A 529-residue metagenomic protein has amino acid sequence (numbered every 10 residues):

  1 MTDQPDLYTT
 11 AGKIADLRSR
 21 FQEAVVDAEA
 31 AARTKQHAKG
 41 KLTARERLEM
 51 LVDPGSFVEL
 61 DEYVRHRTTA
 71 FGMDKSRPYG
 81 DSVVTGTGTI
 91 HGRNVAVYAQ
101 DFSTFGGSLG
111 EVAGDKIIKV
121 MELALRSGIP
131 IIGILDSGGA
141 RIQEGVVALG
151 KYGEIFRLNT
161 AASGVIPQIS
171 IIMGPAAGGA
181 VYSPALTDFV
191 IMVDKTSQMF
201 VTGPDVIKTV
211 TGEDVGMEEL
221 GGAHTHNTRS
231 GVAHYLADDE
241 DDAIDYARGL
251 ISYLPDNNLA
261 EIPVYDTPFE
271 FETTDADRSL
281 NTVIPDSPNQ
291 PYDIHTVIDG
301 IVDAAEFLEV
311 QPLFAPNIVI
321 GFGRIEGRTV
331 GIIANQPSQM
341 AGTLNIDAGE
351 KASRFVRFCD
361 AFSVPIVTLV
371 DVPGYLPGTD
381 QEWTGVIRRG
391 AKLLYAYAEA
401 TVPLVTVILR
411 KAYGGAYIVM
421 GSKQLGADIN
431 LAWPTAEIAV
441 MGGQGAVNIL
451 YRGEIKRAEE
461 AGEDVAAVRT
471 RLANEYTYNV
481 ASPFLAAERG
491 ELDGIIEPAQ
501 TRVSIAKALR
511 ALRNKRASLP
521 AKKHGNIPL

Functional and structural regions predicted by a protein language model:
M1-L529: Ligand-binding clefts of soluble mixed alpha/beta catalytic domains
